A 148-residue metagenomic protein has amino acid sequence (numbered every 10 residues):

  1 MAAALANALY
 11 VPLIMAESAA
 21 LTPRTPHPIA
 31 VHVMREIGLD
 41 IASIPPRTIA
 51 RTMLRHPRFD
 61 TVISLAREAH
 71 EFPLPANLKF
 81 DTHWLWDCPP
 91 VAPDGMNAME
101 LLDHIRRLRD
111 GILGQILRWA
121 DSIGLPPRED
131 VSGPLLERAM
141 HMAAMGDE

Functional and structural regions predicted by a protein language model:
M1-T52: Conserved active-site segments centered on acidic
L9, R55-H56, S122: Alpha-helix C-cap/termination motif
S18, S64, W84-D87: Structural signal for conserved beta-strand scaffold positions within catalytic alpha/beta enzyme cores
T22, E68, P89-V91: Short, solvent-exposed coil/turn elements at secondary-structure transition points
H32, F59-T61, R138-M142: Alpha-helix boundary/capping detector
L54-D81: Mid-chain, well-packed structural core segment of small domains
F72-E148: Phosphate-binding/catalytic loops
